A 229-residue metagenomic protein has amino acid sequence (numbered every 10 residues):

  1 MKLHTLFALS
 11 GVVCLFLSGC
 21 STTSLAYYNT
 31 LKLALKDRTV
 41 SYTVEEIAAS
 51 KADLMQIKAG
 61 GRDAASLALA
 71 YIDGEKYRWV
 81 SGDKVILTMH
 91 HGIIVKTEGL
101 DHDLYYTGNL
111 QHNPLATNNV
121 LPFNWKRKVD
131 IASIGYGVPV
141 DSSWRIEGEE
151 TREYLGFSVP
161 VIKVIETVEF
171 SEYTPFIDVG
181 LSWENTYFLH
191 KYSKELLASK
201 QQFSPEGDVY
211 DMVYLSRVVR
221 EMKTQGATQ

Functional and structural regions predicted by a protein language model:
M1-S10: Bacterial N-terminal signal peptides that target proteins for export
T5, R78-W79, D101: Intrinsically disordered, low-complexity segments enriched in glycine/proline and serine/threonine
F16-G19: C-terminal motif of bacterial Sec signal peptides marking the signal peptidase cleavage site
S21-T97, V129-Q229: Acidic, serine/threonine-rich low-complexity disordered tracts
G99-G135: Predominantly extracellular/secreted and cell-surface proteins with exposed, flexible low-complexity segments
